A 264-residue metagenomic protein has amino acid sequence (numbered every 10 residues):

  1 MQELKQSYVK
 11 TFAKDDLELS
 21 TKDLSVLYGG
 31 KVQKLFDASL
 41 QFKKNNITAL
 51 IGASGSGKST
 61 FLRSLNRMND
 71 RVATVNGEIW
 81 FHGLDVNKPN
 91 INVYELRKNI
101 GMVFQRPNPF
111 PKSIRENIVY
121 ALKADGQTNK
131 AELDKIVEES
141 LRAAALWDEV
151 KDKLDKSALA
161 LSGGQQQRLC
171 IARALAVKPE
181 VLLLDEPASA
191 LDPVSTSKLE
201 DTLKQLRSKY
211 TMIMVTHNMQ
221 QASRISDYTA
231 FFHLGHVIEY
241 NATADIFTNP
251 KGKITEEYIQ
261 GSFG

Functional and structural regions predicted by a protein language model:
E78-E95, I246: ABC ATPase NBD Q-loop/coupling interface
L84-D85, A131-D152: Conserved ABC ATPase "signature" region
K156-L161, Q165: Conserved ABC ATPase signature
K178: Conserved catalytic motifs of ABC-family nucleotide-binding domains
L182-D185: Catalytic Walker B motif of ABC-type/P-loop ATPase nucleotide-binding domains
T196-S208: Helical segment within the ABC ATPase nucleotide-binding domain
